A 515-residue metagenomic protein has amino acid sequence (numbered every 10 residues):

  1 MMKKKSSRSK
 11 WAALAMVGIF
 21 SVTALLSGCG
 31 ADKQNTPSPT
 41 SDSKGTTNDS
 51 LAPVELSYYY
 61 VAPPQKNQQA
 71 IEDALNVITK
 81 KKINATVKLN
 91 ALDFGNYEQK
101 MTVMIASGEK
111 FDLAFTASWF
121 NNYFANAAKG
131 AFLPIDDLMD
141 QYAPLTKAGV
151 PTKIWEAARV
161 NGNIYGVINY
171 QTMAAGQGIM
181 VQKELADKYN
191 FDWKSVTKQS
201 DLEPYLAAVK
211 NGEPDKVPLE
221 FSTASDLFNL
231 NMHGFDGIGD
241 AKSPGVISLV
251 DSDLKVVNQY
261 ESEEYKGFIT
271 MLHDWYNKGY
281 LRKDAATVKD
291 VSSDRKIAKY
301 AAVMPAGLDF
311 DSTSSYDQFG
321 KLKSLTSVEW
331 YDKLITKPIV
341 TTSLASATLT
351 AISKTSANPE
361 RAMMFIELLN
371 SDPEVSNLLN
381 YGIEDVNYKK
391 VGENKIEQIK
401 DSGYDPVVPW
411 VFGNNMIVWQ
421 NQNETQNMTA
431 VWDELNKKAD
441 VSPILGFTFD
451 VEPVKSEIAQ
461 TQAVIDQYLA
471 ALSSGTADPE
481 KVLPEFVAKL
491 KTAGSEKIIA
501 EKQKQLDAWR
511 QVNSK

Functional and structural regions predicted by a protein language model:
M1-L14: Bacterial Sec-dependent N-terminal signal peptides
K3, M16-S21, L25-K515: Extracytoplasmic/secretory soluble proteins
